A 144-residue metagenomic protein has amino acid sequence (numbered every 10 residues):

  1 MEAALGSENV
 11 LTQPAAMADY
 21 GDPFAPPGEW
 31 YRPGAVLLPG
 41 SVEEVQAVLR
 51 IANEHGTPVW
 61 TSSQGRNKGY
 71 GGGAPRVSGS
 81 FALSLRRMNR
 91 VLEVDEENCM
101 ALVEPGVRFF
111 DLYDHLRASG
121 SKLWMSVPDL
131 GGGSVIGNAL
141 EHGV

Functional and structural regions predicted by a protein language model:
M1-R50, E54, R66-C99, P128 (+1 more regions): N-terminal flexible segment immediately upstream of the FAD-binding catalytic core in FAD-dependent oxidoreductases
G106: Extended, alpha-helix-rich binding/interface surfaces that flank or overlap catalytic cores and mediate recognition
D111-A118: Short active-site loop/helix that positions an aromatic residue
